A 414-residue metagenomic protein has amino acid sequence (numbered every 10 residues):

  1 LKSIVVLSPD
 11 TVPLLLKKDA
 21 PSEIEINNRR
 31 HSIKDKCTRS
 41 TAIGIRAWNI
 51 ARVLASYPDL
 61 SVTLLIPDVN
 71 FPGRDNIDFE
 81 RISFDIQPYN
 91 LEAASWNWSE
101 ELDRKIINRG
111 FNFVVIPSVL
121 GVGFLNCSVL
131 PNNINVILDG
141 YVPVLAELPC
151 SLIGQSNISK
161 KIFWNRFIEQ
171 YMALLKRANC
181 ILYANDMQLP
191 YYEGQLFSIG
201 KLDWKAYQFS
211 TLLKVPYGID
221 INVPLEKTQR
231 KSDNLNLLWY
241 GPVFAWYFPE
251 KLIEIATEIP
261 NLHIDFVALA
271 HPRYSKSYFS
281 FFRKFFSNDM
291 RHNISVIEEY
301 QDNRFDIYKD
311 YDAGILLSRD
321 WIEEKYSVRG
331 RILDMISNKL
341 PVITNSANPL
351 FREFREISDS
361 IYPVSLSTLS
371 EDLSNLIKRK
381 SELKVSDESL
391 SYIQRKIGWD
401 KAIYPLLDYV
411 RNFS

Functional and structural regions predicted by a protein language model:
L1-D75, N236, E254-H263: N-terminal subdomain of nucleotide-sugar transferases
V5-L7, L182, Q229-Y247, L252-I259 (+1 more regions): Conserved donor-binding/catalytic core segment of Leloir-type glycosyltransferases
P13-I33, I137-Y171, Y192, Q208: Acceptor-binding helix/loop patch of EC 2.4 sugar-transfer enzymes, predominantly nucleotide-sugar-dependent
A42, S367, K378-R411: A charged, aromatic-enriched C-terminal amphipathic alpha-helix characteristic of glycosyltransferases across folds
Q87, A268, Y278-Y308: Nucleotide-activated donor-binding/catalytic signature segment of Leloir-type glycosyltransferases, i.e., the conserved
I116-G121: Short His-centered aromatic/hydrophobic patch
S159-I181, L189, S198, W204-K205: Membrane-proximal helix-turn-helix segments that form the acceptor-binding/catalytic region of lipid-linked
Y247, D302-I307, G314-L333, I343-E353: Nucleotide-sugar-dependent
